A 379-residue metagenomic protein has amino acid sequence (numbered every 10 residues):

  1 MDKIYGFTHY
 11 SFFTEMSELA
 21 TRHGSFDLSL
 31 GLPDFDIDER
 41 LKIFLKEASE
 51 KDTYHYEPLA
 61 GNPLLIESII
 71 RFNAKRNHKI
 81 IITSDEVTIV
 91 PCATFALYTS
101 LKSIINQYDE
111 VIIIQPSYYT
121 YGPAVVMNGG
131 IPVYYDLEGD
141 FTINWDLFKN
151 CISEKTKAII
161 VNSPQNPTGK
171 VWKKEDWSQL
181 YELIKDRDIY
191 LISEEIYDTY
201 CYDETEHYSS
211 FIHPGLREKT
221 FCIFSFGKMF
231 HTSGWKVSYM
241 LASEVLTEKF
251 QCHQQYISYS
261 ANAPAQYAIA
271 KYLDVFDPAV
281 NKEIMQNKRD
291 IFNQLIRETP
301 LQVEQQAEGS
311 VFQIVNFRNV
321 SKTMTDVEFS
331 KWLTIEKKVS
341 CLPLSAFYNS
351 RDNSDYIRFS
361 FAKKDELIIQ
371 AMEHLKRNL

Functional and structural regions predicted by a protein language model:
D2-C92, T99, L273-V275, L379: N-terminal small-domain helix-loop-helix segment of the aminotransferase-like
M16, L28, L45, I69 (+13 more regions): Generic structural signal for small/hydrophobic residues in well-ordered secondary structure, especially within
H23, N128, D186-R187, T299 (+1 more regions): Helix C-cap/helix->beta junction micro-motif
D34, G227, A346-R351: AMP-binding (ANL) adenylation modules
T53-E182, T199-H213, R217: Conserved core of the PLP fold type I
R71, K149, T323, W332-C341 (+1 more regions): PLP-dependent enzyme catalytic core of the Aspartate aminotransferase-like
H213, R217-Q286, D290-T299, R377-L379: Conserved core segment of the aminotransferase class I/II
A270, M285-N293, E304-R318, D352: Conserved glycine-rich beta-strand-loop-beta hairpin in the small C-terminal domain of fold type I
